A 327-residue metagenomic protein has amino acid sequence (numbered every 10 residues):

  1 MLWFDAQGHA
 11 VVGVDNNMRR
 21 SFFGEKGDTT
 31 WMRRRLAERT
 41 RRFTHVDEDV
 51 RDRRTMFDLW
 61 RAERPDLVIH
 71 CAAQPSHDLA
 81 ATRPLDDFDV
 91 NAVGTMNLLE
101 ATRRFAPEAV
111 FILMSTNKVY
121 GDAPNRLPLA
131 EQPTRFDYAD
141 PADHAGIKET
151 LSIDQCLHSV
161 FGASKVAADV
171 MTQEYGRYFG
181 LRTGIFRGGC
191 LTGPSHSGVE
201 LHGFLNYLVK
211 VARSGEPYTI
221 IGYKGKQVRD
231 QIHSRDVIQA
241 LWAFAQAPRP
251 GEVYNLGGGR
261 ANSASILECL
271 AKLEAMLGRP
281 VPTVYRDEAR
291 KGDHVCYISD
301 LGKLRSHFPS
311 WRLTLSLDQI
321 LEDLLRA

Functional and structural regions predicted by a protein language model:
M1-G189: N-terminal Rossmann-like NAD(P)+-binding domain of SDR-like oxidoreductases, especially those catalyzing
A6-H9, G302, L315-A327: Amphipathic terminal alpha-helices
R33-R41, R135-S152, L208-G222, A247 (+1 more regions): A short C-terminal helix-loop "cap" of Rossmann-like NAD(P)-dependent dehydrogenase/epimerase domains
T55, N97-E100, Q231, D236-Q239 (+1 more regions): Conserved mid-core alpha-helix of short-chain dehydrogenase/reductase
V166, F179, T192-N206, E216 (+6 more regions): Glycine/proline-rich active-site loop of Rossmann-fold NAD(P)-dependent oxidoreductases
Y223, V253-Y254, L267-L270, G278-C296: C-terminal "lid/loop" region of Rossmann-like NAD(P)-dependent oxidoreductases
S234, V253, R290-W311: Conserved C-terminal active-site "lid" loop/helix of NAD(P)H-dependent oxidoreductases that clamps the redox cofactor
S234-V237, L241, L256, I266-C269 (+2 more regions): Non-catalytic, hydrophobic alpha-helical segments
